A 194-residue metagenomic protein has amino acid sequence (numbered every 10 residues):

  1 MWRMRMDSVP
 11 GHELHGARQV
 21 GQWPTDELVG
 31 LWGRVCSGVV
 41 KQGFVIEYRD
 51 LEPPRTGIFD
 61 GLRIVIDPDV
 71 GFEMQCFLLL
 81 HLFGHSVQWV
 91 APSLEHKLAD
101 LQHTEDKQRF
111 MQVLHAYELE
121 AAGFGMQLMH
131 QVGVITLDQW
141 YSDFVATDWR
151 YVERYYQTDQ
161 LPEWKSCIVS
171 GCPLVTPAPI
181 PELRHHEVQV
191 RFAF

Functional and structural regions predicted by a protein language model:
M1-Y48, P177-A193: A metal-dependent hydrolase signature that marks the N-terminal structural subdomain at the beginning of catalytic folds
S37-G38, P54-D60: Short, exposed beta-strand/loop patches in secreted or surface proteins that constitute
R55-I58, L94-K97, Q112, H186-F194: Anionic, Ser/Thr-rich low-complexity intrinsically disordered regions
R63-L79: Short pre-active-site segment immediately N-terminal to the catalytic Zn-binding motif
G71, Q75, R109, V113 (+2 more regions): Conserved acidic
G71-M74, M126-F194: Long, well-structured alpha-helical subdomains associated with metal-dependent extracellular/ecto-lumenal hydrolases
F77-A91: Active-site recognition of the HExxH zinc-binding catalytic motif
W89-L119, G123: Post-HEXXH active-site segment of zinc metalloproteases
